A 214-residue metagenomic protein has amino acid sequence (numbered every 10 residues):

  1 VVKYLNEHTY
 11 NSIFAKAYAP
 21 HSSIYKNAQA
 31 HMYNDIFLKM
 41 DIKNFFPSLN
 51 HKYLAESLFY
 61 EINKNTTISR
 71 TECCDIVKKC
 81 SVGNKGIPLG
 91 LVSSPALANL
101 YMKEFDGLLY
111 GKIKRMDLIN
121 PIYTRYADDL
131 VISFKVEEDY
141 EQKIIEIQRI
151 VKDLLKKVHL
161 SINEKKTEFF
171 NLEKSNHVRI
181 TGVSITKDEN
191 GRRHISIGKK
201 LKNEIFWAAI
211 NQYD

Functional and structural regions predicted by a protein language model:
V1, S94, G182: A residue-level signal for conserved active-site and pocket-lining positions in enzyme catalytic cores
V1-K39, N44: Active-site-proximal segment of RNA-dependent polymerases
F14, Y18, I24-A28, L54 (+3 more regions): Generic structural signal of hydrophobic/aromatic residues within well-ordered alpha-helices of folded domains
A19, F170, S184: Residues in well-ordered beta-strands of folded domains
P20-S22, T71, Q212: Proteins with a high burden of low-complexity, intrinsically disordered sequence enriched in S/T/G/P/A and R, requiring
A30-A127, V131-V158, K165-L172, H177 (+1 more regions): Conserved polymerase palm-domain catalytic core
R179-D214: Active-site and adjacent loop segments of nucleotide-processing enzymes that use two-metal-ion phosphate chemistry
